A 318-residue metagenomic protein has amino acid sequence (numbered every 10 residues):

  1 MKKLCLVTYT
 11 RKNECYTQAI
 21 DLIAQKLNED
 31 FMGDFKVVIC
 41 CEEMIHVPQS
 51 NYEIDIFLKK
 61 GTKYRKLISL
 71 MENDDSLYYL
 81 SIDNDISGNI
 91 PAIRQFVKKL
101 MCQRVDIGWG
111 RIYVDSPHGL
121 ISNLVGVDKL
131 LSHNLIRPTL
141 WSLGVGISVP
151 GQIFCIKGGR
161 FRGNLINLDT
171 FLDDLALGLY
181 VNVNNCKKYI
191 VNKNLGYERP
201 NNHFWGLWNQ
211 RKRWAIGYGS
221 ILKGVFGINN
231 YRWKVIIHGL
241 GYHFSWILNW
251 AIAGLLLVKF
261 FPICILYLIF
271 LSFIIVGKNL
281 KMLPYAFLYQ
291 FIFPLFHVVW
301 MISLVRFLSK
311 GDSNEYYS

Functional and structural regions predicted by a protein language model:
K2-V7, K36, A176: Cell-envelope/extracellular polymer assembly enzymes that use nucleotide-activated donors
T8, G33-M44: Short beta-strand/loop segment that forms part of the nucleotide-sugar
K12-N28: Short, well-formed alpha-helical segments that are part of the catalytic scaffolds of diverse glycosyltransferases
L58-D74: Glycine-rich, basic loop-to-helix element that forms the pyrophosphate-binding segment of sugar-nucleotide handling
Y64-K66, I90, F96-G163, L168: Long helical/loop segments within the catalytic core of UDP-sugar-dependent glycosyltransferases, especially the large
S76-S87: Short beta-strand-to-loop acidic/aromatic patch adjacent to the donor-nucleotide binding site
L100, I107-H133, L168-T170, L177-V235: Catalytic donor/gating beta->alpha subdomain of glycosyltransferases that bind UDP-sugars
H243-Y316: Membrane-embedded multi-pass helical conduit in multi-pass membrane proteins, especially envelope-biosynthetic
